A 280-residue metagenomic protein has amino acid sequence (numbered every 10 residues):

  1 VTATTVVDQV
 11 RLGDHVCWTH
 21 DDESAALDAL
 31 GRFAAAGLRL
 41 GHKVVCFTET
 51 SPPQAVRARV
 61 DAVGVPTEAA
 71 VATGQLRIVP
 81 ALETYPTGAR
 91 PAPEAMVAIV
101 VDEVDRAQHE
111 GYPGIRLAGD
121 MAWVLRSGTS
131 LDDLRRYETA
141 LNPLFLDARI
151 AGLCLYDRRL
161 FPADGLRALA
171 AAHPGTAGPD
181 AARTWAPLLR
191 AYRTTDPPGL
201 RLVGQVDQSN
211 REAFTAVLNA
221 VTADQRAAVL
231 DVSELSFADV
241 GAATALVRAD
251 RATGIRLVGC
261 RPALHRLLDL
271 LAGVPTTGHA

Functional and structural regions predicted by a protein language model:
V1-Y192, R266, H279: Positively charged, polar, low-complexity stretches
A25-A26, P52, V206, L235-A238: Glycine-/small-residue-rich active-site loops that bind phosphorylated ligands and cofactors
F47-T48, L202, R256-G259: Small/polar loops that bind or transfer phosphate-bearing groups
V56, S130-D133, N210-A213, G241-A242: Residues at alpha-helix caps and immediate loop-helix transition turns in enzyme cores, especially N- and C-cap
E83-T84, G88-P91, P187-A216, E234: STAS-typified acidic loop motif
F145, R211-T277: Amphipathic alpha-helical interaction surfaces in cytosolic regulatory modules
